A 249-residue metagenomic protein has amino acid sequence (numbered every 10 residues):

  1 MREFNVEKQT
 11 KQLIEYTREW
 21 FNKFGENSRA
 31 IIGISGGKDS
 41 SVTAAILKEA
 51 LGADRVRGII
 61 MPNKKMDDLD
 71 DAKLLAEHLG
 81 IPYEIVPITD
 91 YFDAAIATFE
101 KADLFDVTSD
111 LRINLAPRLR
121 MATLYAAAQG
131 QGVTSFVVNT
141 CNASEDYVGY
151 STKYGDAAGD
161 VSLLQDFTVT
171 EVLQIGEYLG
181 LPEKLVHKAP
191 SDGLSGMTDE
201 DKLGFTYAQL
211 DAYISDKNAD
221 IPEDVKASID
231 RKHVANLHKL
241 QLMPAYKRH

Functional and structural regions predicted by a protein language model:
R2-I32, I46-E49, D54-R57, K64 (+5 more regions): ATP/NTP-dependent adenylation/nucleotidyl-transfer catalytic domains that generate, transfer, or process NMP-activated
G37: Conserved G/P- and acidic residue-centered "switch" motifs that form tight phosphate/ATP-binding loops in soluble
S40, K65-D68, P117: Alpha-helix N-cap/loop-to-helix initiation residues
S41-A44, L69-K73: Short, surface-exposed alpha-helical segments at coil->helix boundaries
D93-A94: Glycine/proline-rich, positively charged, aromatic-decorated active-site loop/lid region on the catalytic face
